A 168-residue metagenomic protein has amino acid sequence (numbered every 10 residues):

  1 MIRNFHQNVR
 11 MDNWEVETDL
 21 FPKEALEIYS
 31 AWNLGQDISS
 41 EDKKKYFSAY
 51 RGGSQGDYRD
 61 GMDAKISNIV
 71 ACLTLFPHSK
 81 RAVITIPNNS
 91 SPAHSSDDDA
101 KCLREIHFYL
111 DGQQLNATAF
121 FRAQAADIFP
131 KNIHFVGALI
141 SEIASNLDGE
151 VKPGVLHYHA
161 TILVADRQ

Functional and structural regions predicted by a protein language model:
M1-Q168: Terminal, non-catalytic protein-protein interaction segments that mediate quaternary/complex assembly
